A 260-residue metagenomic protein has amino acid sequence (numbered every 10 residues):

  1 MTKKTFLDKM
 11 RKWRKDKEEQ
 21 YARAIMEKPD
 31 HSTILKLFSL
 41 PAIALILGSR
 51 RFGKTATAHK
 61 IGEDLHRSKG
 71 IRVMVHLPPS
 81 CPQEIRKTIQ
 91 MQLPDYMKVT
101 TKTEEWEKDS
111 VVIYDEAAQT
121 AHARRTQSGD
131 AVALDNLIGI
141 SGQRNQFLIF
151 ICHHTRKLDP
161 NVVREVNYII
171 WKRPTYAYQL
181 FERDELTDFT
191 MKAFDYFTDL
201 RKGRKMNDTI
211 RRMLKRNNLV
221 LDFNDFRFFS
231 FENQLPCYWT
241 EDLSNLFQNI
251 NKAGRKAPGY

Functional and structural regions predicted by a protein language model:
T2-K3, R51, F231-Y260: C-terminal regions of RecA-like/P-loop NTPase motor modules
T2-T33: N-terminal pre-Walker A segment at the start of P-loop NTPase domains
A24-M26, F38, H66, I85: N-terminal helicase ATP-binding lobe
T33-P41: Phosphate-binding P-loop
A44-E63, P79, V99-E185: Conserved P-loop NTPase motor cores
D64-M74: Post-Walker A helix-loop "phosphate-sensing" segment adjacent to the P-loop in P-loop NTPases
M74-W106: Short glycine-rich substrate-engagement loop in P-loop NTPases that contacts/grips substrate
H154-L235: Conserved ATP-driven motor cores of ASCE-family P-loop NTPases powering translocation/secretion/packaging/pilus
